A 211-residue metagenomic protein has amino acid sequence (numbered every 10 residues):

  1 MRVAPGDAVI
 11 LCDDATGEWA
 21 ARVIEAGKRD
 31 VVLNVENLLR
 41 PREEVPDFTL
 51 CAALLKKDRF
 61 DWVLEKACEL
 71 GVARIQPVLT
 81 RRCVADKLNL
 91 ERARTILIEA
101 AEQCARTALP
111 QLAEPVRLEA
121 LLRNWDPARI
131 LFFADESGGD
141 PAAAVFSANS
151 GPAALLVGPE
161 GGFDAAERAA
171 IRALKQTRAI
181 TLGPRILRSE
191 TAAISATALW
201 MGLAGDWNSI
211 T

Functional and structural regions predicted by a protein language model:
M1, D13-D14, E36, L54 (+4 more regions): Fold-independent oxyanion-binding glycine-rich loops and adjacent beta-strand/coil segments at enzyme active sites
M1-L39: N-terminal positively charged helical leader segments and presequences
V3, V72, Q176-T177: A structural motif
E36-F133: RNA substrate-binding interface of SAM-dependent RNA methyltransferases
K87-L88, A142-A144, S189-A193: Short, charged, surface-exposed secondary-structure boundary motifs
A128-A169, Q176-T181: Active-site/ligand-binding-proximal alpha/beta "capping" segment
A165-T211: Structured adenosyl-cofactor binding patch, chiefly the S-adenosyl-L-methionine
